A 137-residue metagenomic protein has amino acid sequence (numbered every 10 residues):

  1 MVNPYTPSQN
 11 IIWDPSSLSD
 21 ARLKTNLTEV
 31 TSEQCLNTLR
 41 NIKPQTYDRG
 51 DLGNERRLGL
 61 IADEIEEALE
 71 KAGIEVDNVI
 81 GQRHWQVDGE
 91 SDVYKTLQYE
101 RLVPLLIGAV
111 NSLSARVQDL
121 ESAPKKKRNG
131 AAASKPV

Functional and structural regions predicted by a protein language model:
M1-S19, N41: Trimeric beta-solenoid/beta-helix "fiber body" segments of extracellular/virion adhesins and depolymerases
S17-V137: Intramolecular chaperone/auto-protease modules of tailspike-like proteins
